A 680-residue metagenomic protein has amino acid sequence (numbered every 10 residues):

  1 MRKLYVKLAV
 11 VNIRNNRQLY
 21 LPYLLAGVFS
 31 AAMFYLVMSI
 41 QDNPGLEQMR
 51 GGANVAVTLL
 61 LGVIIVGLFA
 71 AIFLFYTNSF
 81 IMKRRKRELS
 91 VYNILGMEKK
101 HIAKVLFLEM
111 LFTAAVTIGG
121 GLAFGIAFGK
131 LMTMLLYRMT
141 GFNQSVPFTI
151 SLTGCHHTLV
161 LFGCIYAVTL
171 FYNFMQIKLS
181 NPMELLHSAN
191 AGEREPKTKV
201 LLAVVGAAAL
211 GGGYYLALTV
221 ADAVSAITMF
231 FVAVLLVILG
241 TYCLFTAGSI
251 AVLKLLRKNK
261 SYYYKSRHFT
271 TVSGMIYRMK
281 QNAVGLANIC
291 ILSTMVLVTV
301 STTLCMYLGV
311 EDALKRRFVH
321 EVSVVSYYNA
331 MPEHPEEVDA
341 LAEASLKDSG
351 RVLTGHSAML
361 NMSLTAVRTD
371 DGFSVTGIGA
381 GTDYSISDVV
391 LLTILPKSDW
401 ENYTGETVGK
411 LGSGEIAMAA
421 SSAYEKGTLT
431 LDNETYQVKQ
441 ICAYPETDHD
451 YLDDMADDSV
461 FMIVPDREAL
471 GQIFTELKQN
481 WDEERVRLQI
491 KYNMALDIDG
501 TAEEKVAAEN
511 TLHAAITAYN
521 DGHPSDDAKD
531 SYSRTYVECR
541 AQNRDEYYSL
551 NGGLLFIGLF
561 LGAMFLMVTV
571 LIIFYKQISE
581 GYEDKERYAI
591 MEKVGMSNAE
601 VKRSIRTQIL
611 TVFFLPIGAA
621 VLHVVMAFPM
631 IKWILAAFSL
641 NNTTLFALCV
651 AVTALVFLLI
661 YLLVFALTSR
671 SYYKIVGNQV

Functional and structural regions predicted by a protein language model:
M1-A31, E195-V200, F245-S293, E583 (+1 more regions): N-terminal Sec/SRP start-transfer signal
K3-L4, L179-E193, Y582, Y673-V680: Short cytosolic juxtamembrane segments of multi-pass membrane proteins
Q18-L25, L36-I65, F80-K83, V91-Y92 (+7 more regions): Peri-transmembrane interface segments
M33-L60, A247-I250, T294-H320: Alpha-helical transmembrane segments
S39-M49, L122-G154, G211-T228, P616-Q679: Short helix-loop junctions at transmembrane helix boundaries
F112-L256: Hydrophobic alpha-helical segments
A313-Y327, P332-M567: Basic-flanked hydrophobic alpha-helices used for secretion and membrane insertion
